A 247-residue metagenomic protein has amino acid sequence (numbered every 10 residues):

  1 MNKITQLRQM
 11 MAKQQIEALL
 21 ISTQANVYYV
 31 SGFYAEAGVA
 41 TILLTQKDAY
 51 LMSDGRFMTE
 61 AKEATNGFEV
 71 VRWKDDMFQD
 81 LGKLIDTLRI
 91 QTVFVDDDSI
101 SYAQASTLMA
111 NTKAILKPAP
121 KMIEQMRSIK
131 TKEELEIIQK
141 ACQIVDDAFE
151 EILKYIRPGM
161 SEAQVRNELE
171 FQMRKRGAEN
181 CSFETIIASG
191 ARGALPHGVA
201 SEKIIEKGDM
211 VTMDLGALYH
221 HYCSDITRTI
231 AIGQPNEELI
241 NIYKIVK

Functional and structural regions predicted by a protein language model:
M1-K247: Active-site neighborhoods and metal-handling regions in enzymes and metal-associated proteins
